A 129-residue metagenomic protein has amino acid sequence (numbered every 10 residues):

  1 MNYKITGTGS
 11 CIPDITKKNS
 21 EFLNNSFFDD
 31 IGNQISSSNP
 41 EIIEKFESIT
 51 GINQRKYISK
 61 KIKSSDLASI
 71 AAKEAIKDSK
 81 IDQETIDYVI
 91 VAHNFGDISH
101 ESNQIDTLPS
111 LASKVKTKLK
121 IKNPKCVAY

Functional and structural regions predicted by a protein language model:
M1-N94, K114-L119: Conserved "HGTGT" condensation-loop signature of ketosynthase/thiolase-family condensing enzymes that catalyze
K60-I62, C126-Y129: Active-site nucleophile and cofactor-binding loops and adjacent substrate-binding regions of central metabolic enzymes
I98-D106: Short, flexible/disordered intra-domain loops and linkers
L108-A112: Amphipathic alpha-helical segments in well-structured domains
K122-N123: Hydrophobic alpha-helical segments
